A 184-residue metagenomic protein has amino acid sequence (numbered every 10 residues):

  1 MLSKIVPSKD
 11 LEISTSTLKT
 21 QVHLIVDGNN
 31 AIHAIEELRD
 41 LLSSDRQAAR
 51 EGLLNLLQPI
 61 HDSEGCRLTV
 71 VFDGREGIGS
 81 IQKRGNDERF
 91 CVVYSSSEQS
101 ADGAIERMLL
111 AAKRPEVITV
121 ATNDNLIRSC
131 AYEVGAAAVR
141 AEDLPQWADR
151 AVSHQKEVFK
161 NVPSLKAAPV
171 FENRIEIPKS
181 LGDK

Functional and structural regions predicted by a protein language model:
K4-I5, D10-V26, N30-K184: Nuclease catalytic cores that cleave nucleic-acid phosphodiester bonds, predominantly acidic two-metal-ion
